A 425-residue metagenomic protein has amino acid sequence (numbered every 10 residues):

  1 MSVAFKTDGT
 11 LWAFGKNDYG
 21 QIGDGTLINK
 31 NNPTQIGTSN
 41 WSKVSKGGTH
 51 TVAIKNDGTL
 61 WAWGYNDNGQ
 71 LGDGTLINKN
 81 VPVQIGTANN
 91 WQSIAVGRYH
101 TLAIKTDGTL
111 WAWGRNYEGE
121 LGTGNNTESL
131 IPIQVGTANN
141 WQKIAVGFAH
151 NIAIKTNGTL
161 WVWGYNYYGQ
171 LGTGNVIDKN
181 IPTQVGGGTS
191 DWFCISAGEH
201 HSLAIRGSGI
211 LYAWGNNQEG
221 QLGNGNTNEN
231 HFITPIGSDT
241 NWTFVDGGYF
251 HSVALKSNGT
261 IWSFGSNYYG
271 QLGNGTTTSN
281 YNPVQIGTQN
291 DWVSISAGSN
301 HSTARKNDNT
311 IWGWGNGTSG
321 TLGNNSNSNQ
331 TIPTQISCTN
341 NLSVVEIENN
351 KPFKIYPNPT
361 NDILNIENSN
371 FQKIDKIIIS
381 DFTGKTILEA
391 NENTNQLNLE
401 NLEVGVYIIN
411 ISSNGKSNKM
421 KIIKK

Functional and structural regions predicted by a protein language model:
M1-A4, A13, H50-A53, A62 (+11 more regions): Conserved core positions of repeat-based scaffolds
T7-T10, N40-K43, K55-T59, N68 (+18 more regions): Tandem repeat domain/solenoid detector
F14-N32, G64-V81, G114-I131, W163-I181 (+3 more regions): Short glycine/serine- and acidic-residue-enriched loop/turn motifs that recur at repeat junctions
I54, I104, I154, G188 (+5 more regions): Hydrophobic loop/turn residues within beta-sheet-rich immunoglobulin-like superfamily modules
S296-A297, H301-N341: Blade-level signature of beta-propeller repeat domains, shared across WD40, Kelch, NHL, RCC1 and BNR/Asp-box propellers
I347-Y356, T360-K425: C-terminal outer-membrane/trafficking sorting elements
